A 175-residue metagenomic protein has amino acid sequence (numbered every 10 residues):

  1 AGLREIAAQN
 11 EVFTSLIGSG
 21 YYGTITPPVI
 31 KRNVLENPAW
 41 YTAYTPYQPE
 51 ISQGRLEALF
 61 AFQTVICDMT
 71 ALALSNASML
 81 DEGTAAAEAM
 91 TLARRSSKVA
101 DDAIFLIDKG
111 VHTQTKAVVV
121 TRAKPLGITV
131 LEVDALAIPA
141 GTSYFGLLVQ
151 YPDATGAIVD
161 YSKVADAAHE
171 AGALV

Functional and structural regions predicted by a protein language model:
A1-C67: N-terminal entrance/gating region of PLP-dependent enzymes' catalytic architecture
L3-E11, Q48, Q63, C67-L74 (+3 more regions): Structural signal for hydrophobic packing residues in well-ordered secondary-structure cores of soluble enzyme domains
N37-P49, C67-L72, A100-D102, T142-L148: Gly-rich Lys/Arg/Thr-decorated short loops/hinges at beta-loop-alpha junctions or inter-strand turns that position
P46-G54, L74-S78, D102-G110, Q150: Flexible, glycine/proline-enriched loop segments at strand-loop-helix junctions that form or flank small-ligand binding
Q53-E57, L80, T155: Conserved phosphate-coordination/catalytic loops
V65-A86, A100-D101, F105: A conserved hydrophobic secondary-structure block that centers on an alpha-helix together with its immediately flanking
T84-V175: Conserved PLP-enzyme active-site core in the AAT-like
